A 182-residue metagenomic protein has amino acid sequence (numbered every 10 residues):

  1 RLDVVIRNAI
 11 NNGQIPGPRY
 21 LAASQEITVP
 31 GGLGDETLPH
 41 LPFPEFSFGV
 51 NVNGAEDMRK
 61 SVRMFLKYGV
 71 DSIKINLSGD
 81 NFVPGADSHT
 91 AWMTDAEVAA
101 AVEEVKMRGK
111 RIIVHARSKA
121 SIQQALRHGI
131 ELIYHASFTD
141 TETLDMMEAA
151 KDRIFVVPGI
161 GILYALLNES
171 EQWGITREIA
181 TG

Functional and structural regions predicted by a protein language model:
R1-L2, E26-I27, I160-I162: Short, solvent-exposed turn/loop segments enriched in Gly/Ser/Thr/Pro and often Arg
R1-P16, G49-K74, E103: Alpha-helical scaffold segments that flank or form the walls of functional sites
R1-Q14, P30-L41, A96, H128: Metal-associated gating/positioning segment near the N- to mid-region
G13, Q25, S137: Flexible, active-site-adjacent loop/turn segments at secondary-structure boundaries
P16-V50: Metal-cofactor-binding active-site regions of metalloenzymes
Y20, E26, M58, N76-L77 (+1 more regions): Long, contiguous hydrophobic alpha-helical segments, chiefly transmembrane helices and signal peptides
P30, N76-G182: Active-site core of metal-dependent hydrolases
T37-S61, M107, R111-I113, T181: Active-site mouth loops of central-metabolism enzymes
